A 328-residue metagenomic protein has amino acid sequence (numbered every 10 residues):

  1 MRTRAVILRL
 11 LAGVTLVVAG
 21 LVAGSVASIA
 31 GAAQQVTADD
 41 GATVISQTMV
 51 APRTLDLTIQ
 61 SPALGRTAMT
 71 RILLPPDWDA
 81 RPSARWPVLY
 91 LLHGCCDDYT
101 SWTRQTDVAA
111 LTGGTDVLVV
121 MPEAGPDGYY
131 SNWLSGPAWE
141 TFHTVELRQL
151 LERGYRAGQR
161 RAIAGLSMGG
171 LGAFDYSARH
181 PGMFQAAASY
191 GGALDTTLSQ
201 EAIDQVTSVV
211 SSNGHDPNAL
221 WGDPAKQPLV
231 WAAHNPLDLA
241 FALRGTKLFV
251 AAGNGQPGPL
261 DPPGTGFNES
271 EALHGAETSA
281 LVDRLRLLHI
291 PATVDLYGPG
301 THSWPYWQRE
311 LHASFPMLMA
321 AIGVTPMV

Functional and structural regions predicted by a protein language model:
M1-V17, R156: N-terminal export and membrane-targeting signals
R9-L10, G24-V328: Non-catalytic cap/lid and distal C-terminal segments of serine-dependent acyl enzymes
